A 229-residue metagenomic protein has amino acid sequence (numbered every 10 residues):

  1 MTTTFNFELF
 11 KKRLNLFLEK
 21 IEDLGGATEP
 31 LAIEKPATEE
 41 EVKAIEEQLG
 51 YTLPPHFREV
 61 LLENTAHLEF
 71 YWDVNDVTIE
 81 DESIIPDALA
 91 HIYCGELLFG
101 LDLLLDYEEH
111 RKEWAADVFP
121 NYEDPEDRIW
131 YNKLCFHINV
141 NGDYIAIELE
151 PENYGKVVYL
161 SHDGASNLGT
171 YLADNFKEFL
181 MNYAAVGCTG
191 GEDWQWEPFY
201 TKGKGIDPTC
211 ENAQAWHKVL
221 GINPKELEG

Functional and structural regions predicted by a protein language model:
M1-I138, Q214-G229: A surface-exposed partner-binding patch
K133-L134, I145, V157-V158: A broad, low-specificity signal marking well-ordered, structured residues that form hydrophobic/aromatic
I138-V140, S161: Short, structured patches in soluble enzyme cores that scaffold and shape functional sites
D143-E150: Broad, structure-driven detector of short, well-ordered beta-strand segments within folded domains
E150-N153, F176-E178: A short, sequence-level motif marking secondary-structure junctions
Y154-G164: Intrinsically disordered, low-complexity regulatory segments enriched in Ser/Thr/Pro and charged residues
S161, N167-G187: Compact, glycine/acidic-enriched structural inserts
G187-G229: Acidic, proline/glycine-rich low-complexity IDRs
